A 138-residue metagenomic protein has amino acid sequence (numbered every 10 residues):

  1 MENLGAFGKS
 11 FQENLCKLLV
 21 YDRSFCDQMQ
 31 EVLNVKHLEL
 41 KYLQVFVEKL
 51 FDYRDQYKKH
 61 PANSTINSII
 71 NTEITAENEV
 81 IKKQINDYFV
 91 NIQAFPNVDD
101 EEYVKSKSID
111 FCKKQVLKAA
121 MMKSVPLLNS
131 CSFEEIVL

Functional and structural regions predicted by a protein language model:
M1-F111: Noncatalytic partner-interaction/assembly domains of nucleic-acid and motor enzyme complexes, especially the accessory
V90-L138: Interdomain "pre-motor" coupling segment immediately N-terminal to P-loop NTPase/helicase cores
